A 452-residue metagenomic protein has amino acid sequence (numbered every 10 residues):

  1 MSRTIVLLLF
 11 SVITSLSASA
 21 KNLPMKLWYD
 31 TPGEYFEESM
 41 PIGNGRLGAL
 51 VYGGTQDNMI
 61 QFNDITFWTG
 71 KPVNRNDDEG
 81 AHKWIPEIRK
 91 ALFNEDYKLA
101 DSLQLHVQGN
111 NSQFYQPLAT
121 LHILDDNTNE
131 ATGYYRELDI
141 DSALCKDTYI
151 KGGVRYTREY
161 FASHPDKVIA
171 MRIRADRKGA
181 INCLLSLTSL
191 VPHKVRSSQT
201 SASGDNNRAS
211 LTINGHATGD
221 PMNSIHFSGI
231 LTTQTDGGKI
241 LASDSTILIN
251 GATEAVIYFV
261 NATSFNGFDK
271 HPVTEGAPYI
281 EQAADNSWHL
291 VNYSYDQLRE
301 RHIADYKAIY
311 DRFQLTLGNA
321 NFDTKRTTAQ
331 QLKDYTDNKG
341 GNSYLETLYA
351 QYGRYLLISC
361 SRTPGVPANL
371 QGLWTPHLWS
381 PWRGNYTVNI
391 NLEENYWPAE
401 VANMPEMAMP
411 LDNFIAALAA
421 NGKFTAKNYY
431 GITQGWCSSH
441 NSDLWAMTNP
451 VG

Functional and structural regions predicted by a protein language model:
M1-N22: Bacterial Sec-dependent N-terminal signal peptides
K21-G452: Aromatic-residue-lined binding/catalytic grooves and analogous aromatic/hydrophobic interfacial grooves in multimeric
